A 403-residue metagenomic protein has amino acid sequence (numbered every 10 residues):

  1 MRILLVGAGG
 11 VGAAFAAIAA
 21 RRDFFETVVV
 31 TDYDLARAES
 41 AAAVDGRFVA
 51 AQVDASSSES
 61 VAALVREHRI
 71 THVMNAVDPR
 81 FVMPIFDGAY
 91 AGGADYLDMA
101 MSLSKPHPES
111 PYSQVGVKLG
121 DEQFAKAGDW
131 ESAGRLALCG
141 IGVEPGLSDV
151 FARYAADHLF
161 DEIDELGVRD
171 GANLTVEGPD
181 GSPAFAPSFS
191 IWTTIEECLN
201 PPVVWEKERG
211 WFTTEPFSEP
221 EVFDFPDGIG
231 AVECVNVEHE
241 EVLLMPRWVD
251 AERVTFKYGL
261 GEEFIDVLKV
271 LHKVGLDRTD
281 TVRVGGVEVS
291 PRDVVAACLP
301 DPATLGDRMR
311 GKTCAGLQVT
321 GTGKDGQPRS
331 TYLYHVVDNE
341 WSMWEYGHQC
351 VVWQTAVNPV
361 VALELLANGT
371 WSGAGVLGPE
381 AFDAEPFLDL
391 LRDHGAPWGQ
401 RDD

Functional and structural regions predicted by a protein language model:
I3-G7: Conserved N-terminal Rossmann-fold NAD(P)-binding element of oxidoreductases
G12-A13: N-terminal Rossmann-fold NAD(P) dinucleotide-binding loop
Y33-R37: Helix N-cap at the beta1-alpha1 junction of Rossmann-like dinucleotide-binding domains, i.e., the first residues
D45-S57: Rossmann-fold cofactor-recognition segment
D54-I70, V77, F81-P84: Conserved Rossmann-fold cofactor-binding substructure of NAD(P)-dependent oxidoreductases
V65, T71-A76, A89, Y96-D98: N-terminal Rossmann-like NAD(P) cofactor-binding module of classical short-chain dehydrogenase/reductase
M99-R135: Rossmann-fold NAD(P)-binding glycine/threonine-rich loop
D157-D403: C-terminal catalytic/substrate-binding lobe primarily of soluble NAD(P)-dependent oxidoreductases
